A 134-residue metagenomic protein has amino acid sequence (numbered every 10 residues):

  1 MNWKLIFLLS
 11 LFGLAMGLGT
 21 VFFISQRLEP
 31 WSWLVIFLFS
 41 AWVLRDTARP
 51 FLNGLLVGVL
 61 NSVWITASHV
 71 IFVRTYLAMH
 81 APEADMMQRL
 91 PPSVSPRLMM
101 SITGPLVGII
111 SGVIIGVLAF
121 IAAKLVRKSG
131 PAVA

Functional and structural regions predicted by a protein language model:
M1-A134: Juxtamembrane/disordered regions of integral membrane proteins
